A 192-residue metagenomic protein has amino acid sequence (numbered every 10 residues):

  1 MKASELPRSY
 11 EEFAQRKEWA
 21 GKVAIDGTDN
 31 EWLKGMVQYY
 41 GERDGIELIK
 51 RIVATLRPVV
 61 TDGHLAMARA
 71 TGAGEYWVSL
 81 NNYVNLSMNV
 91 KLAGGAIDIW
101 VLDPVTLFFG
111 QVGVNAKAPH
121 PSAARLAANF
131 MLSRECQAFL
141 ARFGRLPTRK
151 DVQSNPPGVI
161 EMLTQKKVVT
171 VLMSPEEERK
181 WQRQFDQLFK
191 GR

Functional and structural regions predicted by a protein language model:
M1-E75: Extracytoplasmic ligand-binding site segments that recognize negatively charged/polar headgroups
M1-K2, V37-Q38, F109-A123, F139-R142: A bilobed periplasmic-binding-protein/Venus flytrap-type ligand-binding module shared by bacterial periplasmic
E18-T28, F130-S154: Periplasmic-binding protein-like
W19-K22, G74-W77, G95-I97, A123-A124: Loop/turn elements at helix/coil->beta-strand transitions in domains of secreted/extracellular proteins
I49-A54, P58-T61, L92-A118, D151-V152: Periplasmic-binding protein-like
M67-A68, L86, A124, Q137: Short, hydrophobic alpha-helical packing/hinge segments within bilobed ligand-binding/sensory domains
W77-A96: A ligand-binding cleft/hinge motif common to bilobed small-molecule-binding domains
P156-R192: Extracellular/periplasmic bilobal clamshell ligand-binding domains
